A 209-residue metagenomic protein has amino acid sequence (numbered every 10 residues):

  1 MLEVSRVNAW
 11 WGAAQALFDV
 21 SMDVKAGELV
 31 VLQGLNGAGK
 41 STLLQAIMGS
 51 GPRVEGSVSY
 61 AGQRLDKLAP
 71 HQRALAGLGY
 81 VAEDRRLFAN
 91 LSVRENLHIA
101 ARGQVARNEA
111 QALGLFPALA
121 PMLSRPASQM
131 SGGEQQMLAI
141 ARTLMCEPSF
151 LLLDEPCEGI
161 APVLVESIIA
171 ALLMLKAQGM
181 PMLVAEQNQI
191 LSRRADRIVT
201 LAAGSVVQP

Functional and structural regions predicted by a protein language model:
Q33-L35: The feature captures the beta-strand-to-loop junction immediately N-terminal to the Walker
M48: Helix-to-loop junction immediately C-terminal to a conserved catalytic motif
G56-R64, A76, R107-G114: Conserved ABC transporter NBD signature motif
D84, N90-R102: Q-loop/switch helix immediately C-terminal to the Walker
P126-M130, E134: Conserved ABC ATPase signature
T143-L144: ABC ATPase C-loop
L151-E155: Catalytic Walker B motif of ABC-type/P-loop ATPase nucleotide-binding domains
